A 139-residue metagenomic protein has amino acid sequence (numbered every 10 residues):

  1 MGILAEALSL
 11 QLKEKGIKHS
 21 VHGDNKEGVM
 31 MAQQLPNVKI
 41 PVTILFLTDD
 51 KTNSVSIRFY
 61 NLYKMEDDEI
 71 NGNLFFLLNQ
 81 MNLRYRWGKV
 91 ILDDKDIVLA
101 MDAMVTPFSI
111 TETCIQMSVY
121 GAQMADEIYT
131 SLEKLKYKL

Functional and structural regions predicted by a protein language model:
M1-T43, L92: Charge-rich, low-complexity N-terminal segments
K26-M30, N53-V55, I97-V98: Hydrophobic residues embedded in beta-strands of well-ordered beta-sheets
Q33-K64: Long, continuous compositionally biased terminal/linker segments
S56-D96: Short, internal acidic amphipathic alpha-helical interface segments that mediate docking to partner proteins
K89-A122: A short, solvent-exposed beta-edge/loop patch
E133-L139: Short, highly charged C-terminal tails/helix-capping segments
